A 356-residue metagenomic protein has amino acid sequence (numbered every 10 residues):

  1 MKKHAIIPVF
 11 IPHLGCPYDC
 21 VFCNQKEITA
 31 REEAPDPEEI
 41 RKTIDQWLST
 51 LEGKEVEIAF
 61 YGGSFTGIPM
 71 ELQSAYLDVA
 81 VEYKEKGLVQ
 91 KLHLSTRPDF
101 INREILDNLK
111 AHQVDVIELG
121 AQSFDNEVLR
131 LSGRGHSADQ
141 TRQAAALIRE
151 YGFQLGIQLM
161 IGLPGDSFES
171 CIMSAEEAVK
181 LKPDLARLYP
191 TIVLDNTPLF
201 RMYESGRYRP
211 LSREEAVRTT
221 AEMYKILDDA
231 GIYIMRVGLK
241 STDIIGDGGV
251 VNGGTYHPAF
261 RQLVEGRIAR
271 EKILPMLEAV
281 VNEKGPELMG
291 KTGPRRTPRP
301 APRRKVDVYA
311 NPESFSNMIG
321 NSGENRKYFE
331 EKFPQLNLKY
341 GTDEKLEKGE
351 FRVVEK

Functional and structural regions predicted by a protein language model:
M1-T29, Q46-G62, T66, S95-R97 (+2 more regions): N-terminal pre-triad scaffold of radical SAM enzymes
K2-A5, Y208-P294, P302-K356: Auxiliary Fe-S-binding modules of radical SAM enzymes
H4, G53-E55, V89-K91, V114 (+5 more regions): A general structural motif
P12-G15, Y189-L194, K240: Short glycine-enriched loops at secondary-structure junctions
C16-C20, L194-F200, I245-D247: Short acidic/His/Gly/Ser-rich catalytic and metal-binding motifs that mark active-site loops of diverse hydrolases
Q25, D45, S49, E85 (+3 more regions): Generic secondary-structure signature for well-ordered alpha-helical cores
I28-K42, G62-T191, D195-E215: Conserved non-cysteine loop/helix-boundary elements of the Radical SAM core domain that shape
I40, I44-W47, A80, A269 (+1 more regions): Generic hydrophobic alpha-helical segments
